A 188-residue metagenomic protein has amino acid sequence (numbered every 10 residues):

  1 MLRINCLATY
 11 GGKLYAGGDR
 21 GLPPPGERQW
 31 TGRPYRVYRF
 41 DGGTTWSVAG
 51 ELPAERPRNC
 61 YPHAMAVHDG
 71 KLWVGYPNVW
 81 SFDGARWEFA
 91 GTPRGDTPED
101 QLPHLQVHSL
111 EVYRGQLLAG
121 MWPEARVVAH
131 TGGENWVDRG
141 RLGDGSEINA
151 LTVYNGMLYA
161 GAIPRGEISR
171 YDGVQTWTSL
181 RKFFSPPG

Functional and structural regions predicted by a protein language model:
M1-N5, T9, K13, L22-Y61 (+9 more regions): Trp- and S/T/G-rich repeat-edge/linker motifs of beta-rich repeat architectures
G18: Divalent metal-dependent phosphoesterase catalytic cores across multiple superfamilies
